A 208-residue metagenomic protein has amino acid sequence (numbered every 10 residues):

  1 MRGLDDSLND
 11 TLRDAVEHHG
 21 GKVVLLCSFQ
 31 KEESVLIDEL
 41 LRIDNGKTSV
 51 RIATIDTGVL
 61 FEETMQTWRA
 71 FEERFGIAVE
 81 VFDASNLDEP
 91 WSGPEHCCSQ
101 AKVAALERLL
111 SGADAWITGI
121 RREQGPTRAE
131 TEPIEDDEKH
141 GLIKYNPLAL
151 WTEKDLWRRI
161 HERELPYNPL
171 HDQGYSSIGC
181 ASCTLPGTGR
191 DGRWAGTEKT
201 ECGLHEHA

Functional and structural regions predicted by a protein language model:
M1-A208: Nucleotide-activated chemistry modules centered on ATP-dependent adenylation/adenylyltransferase
